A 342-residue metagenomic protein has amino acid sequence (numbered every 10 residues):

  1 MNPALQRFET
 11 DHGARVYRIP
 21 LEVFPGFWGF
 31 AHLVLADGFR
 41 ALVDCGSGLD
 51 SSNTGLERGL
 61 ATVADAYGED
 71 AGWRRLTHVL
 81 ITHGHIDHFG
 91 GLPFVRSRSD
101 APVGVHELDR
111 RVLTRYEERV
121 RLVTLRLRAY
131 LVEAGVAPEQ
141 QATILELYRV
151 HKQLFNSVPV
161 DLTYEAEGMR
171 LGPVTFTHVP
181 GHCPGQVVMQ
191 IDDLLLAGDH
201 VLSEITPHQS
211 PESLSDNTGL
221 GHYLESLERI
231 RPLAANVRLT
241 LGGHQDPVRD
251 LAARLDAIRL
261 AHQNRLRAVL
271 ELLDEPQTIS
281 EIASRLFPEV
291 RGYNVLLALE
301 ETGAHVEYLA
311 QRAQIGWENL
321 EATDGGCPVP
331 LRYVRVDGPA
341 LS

Functional and structural regions predicted by a protein language model:
Q6-Y67, R75, V188-S203: Conserved beta-strand hairpin/beta-sheet module of binuclear metal-dependent hydrolase folds, prominently
V34, D44, H83, H106 (+8 more regions): Divalent metal-coordination and catalytic microenvironments
A41-V43, L80, V103, L196-A197 (+1 more regions): Residue-level marker for buried hydrophobic side chains located in beta-strands that build the well-ordered beta-sheet
S47-D50, T54, V150-Q153, T175-Q263 (+1 more regions): Metallo-beta-lactamase
S51-T54, A61-E165: Active-site HxH/HxHxD metal-binding segment of metal-dependent hydrolases
G90, V174, T218, L297: Residue-level signal for the nucleotide or nucleotide-sugar donor/cofactor binding architecture
D100-V105, L196-D199, I258, N294: Short hydrophobic/aromatic-enriched beta-strand-loop microsegments
R267-S342: C-terminal regulatory/interaction regions
